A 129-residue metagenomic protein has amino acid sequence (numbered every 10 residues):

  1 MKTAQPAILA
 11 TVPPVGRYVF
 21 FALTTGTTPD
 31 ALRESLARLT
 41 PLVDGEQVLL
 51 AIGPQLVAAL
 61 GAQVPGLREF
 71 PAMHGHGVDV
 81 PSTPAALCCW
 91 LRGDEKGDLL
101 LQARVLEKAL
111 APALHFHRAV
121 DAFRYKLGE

Functional and structural regions predicted by a protein language model:
M1-E129: Long, low-complexity, Ser/Thr/Gly/Pro-rich intrinsically disordered segments that act as flexible linkers and assembly
